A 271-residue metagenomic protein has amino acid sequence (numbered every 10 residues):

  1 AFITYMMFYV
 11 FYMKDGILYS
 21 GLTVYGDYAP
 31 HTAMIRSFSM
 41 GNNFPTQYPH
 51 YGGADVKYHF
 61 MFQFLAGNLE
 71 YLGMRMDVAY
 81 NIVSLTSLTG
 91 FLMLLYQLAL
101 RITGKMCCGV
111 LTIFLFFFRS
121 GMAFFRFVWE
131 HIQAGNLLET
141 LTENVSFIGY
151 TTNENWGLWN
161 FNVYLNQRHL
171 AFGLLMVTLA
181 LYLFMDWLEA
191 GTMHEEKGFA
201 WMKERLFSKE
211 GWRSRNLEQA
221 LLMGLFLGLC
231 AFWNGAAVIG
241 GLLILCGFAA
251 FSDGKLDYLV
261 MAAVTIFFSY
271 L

Functional and structural regions predicted by a protein language model:
F2-I3, L115-A123, G228, F232 (+1 more regions): Aromatic-anchored segments of alpha-helical transmembrane domains
F2-M176, M193-E196: Active-site lumenal/periplasmic loops and adjacent helix-entry segments of GT-C-fold, multi-pass membrane
G26-D27, H31-M34, G254, M261-L271: Transmembrane-lumen/periplasm boundary regions of multi-pass, lipid-linked membrane glycan transferases
F64-E70, L92, L221-L227, L243-C246: Hydrophobic, membrane-inserted alpha-helices
F91-A99, M176-L188, L242-A250: Transmembrane alpha-helical segments
V145-T152, R168, T178, M202 (+2 more regions): Transmembrane helical bundles and short interhelical boundary loops of multi-pass, membrane-embedded
F161-N166, R205-G211, Q219-N234: Membrane-interface alpha helices of multi-pass inner-membrane proteins
L188, T192-L217, M223, I239-I266: Perimembrane helix-loop-helix junctions
